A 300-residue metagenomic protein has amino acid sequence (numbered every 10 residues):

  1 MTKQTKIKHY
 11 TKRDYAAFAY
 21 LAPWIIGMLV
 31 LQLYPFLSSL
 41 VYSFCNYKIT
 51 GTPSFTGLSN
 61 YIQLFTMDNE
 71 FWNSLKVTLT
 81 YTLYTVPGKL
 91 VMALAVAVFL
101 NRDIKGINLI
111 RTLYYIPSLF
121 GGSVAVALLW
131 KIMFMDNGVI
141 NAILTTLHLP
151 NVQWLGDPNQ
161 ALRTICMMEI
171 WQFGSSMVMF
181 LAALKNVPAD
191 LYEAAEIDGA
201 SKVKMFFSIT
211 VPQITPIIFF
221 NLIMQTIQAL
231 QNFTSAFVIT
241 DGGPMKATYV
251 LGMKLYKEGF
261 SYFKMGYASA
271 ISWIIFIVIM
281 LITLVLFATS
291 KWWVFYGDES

Functional and structural regions predicted by a protein language model:
Q4, K8-S300: A structural signal for multi-pass alpha-helical bundles of membrane permease subunits that mediate small-molecule
